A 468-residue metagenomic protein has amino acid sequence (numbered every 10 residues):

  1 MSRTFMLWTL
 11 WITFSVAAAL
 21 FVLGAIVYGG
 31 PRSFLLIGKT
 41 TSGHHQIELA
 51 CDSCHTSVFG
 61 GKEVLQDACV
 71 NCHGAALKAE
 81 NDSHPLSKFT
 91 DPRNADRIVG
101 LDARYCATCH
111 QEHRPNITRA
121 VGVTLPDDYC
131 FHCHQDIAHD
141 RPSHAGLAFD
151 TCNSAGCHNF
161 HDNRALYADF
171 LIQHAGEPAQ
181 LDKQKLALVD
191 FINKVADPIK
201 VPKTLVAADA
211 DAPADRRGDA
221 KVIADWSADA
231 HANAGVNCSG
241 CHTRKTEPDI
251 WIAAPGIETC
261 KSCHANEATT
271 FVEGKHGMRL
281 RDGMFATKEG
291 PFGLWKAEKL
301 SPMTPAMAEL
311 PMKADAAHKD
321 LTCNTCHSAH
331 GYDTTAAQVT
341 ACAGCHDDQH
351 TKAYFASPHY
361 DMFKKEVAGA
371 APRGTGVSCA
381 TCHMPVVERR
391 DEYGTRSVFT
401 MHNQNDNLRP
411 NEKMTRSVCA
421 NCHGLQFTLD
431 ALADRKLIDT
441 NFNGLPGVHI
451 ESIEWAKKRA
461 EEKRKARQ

Functional and structural regions predicted by a protein language model:
S2-I12: N-terminal membrane topogenic signal
L10-I26: Hydrophobic membrane-insertion alpha-helices, especially the h-region of bacterial N-terminal signal peptides
G29-K463: Inter-heme linker and motif-flanking segments adjacent to c-type heme-binding CXXCH motifs in c-type cytochromes
A466-Q468: Short, solvent-exposed mixed-charge patches
